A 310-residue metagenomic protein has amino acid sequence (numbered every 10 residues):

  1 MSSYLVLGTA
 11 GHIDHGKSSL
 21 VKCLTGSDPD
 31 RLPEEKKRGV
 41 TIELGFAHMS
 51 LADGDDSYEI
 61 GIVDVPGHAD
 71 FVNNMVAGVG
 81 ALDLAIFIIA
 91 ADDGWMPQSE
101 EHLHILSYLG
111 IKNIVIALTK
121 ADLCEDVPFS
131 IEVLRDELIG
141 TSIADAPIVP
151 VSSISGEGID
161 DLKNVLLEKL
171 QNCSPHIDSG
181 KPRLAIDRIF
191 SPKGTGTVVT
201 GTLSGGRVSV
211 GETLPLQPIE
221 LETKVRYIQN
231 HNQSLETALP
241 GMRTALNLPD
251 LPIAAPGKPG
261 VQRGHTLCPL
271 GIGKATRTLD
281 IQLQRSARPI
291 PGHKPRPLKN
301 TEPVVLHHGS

Functional and structural regions predicted by a protein language model:
M1, A10-H12, E34, R38-V40 (+12 more regions): Replace "in large, NTP-powered and nucleic-acid-processing enzymes" with "in large, NTP-powered factors and other
M1-I62: Conserved G1/Walker A P-loop phosphate-binding module
D14, L20, G39, D64 (+9 more regions): Residue-level signature of catalytic and energy-coupling elements of molecular machines, predominantly ATP/GTP-dependent
H15, P66, E157: ATP-binding Walker
I60, V65-D70, V79-H102, S107-F129: Conserved Switch II/interswitch segment of TRAFAC-class P-loop GTPases
D136-P289: Conserved catalytic-core segments of large NTP-driven translation/proteostasis enzymes
D280-L306: A glycine-rich beta-turn/hairpin centered on an aromatic-Pro dipeptide
